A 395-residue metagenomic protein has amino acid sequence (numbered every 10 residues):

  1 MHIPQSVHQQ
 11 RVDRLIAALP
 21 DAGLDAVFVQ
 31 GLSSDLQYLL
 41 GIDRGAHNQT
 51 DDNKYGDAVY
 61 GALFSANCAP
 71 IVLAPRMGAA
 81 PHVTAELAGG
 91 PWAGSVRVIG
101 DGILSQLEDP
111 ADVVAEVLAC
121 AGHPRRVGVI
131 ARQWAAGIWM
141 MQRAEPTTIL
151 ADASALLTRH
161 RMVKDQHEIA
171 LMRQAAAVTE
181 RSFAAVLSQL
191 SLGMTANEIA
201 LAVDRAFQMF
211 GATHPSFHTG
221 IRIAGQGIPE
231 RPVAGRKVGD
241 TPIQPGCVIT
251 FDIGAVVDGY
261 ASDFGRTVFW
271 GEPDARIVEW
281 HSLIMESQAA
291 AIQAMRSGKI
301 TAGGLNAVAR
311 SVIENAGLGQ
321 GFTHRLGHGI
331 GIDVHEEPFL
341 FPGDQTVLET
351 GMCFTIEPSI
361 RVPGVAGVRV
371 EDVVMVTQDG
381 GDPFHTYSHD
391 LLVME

Functional and structural regions predicted by a protein language model:
M1-E395: Active-site neighborhoods and metal-handling regions in enzymes and metal-associated proteins
